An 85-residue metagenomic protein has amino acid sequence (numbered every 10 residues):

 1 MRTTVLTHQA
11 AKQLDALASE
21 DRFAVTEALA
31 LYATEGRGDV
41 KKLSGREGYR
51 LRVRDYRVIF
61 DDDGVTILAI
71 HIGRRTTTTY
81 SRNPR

Functional and structural regions predicted by a protein language model:
M1-T4, K12, A16, E20-F23 (+3 more regions): Enriched for short, Lys/Arg-rich terminal
E27-R52, Y80: A short, surface-exposed loop/turn module that caps and links secondary-structure elements
